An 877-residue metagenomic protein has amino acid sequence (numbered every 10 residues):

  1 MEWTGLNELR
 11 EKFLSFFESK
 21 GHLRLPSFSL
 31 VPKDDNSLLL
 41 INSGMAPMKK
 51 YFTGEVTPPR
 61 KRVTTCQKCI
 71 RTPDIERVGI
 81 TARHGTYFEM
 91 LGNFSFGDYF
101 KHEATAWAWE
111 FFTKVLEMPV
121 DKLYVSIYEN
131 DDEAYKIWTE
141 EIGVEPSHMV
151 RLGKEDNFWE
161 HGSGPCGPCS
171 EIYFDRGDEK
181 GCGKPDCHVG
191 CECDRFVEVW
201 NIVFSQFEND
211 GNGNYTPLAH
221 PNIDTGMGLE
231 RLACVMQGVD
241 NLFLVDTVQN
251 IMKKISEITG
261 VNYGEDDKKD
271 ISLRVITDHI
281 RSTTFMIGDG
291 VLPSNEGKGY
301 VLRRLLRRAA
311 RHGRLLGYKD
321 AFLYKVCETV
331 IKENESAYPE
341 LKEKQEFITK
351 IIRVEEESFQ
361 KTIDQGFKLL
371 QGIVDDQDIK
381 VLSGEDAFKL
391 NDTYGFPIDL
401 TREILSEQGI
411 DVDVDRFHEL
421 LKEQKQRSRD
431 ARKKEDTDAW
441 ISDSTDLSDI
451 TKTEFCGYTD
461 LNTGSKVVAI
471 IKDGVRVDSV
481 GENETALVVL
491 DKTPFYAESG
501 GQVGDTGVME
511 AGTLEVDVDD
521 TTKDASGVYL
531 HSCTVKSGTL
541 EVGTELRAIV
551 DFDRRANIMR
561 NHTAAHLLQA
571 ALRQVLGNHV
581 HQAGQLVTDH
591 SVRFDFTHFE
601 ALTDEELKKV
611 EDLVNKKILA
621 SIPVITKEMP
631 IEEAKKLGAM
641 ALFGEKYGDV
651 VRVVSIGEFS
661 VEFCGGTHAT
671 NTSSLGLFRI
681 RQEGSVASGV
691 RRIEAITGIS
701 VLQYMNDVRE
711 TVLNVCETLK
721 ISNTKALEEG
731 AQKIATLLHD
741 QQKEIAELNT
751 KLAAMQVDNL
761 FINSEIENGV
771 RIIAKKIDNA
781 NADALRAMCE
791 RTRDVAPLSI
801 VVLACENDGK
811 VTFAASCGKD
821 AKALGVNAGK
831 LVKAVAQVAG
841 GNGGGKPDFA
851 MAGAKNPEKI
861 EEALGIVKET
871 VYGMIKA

Functional and structural regions predicted by a protein language model:
M1-A877: A glycine- and charged-residue-rich anion-binding loop/surface
